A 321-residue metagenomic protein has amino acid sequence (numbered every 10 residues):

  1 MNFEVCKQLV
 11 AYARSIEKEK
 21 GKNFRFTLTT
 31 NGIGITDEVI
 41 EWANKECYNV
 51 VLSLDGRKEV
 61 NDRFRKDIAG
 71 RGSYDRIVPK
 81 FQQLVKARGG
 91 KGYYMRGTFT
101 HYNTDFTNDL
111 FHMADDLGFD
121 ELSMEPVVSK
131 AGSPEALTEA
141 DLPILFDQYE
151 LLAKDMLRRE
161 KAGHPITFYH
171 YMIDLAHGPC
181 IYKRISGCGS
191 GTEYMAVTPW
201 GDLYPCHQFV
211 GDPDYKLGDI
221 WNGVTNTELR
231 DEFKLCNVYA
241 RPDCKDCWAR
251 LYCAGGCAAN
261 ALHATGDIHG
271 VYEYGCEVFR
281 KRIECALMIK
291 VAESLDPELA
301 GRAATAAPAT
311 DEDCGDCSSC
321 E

Functional and structural regions predicted by a protein language model:
M1-N2, T30, G34-T36, V60 (+7 more regions): Flexible loop/turn segments at secondary-structure boundaries
N2-V127: Radical SAM/AdoMet-radical enzyme domain recognition
E59-F64, E121-P143, P165-P179, Q208-D214: Flexible glycine/acidic-rich beta-alpha junction loops that bind and position SAM and/or redox cofactors in anaerobic
I144-H177, H207-A254: C-terminal accessory region of radical SAM enzymes
P179-I185: Short, flexible cytosolic linker that couples an ABC transmembrane/permease module to its adjacent nucleotide-binding
C188-G191: Short, small/polar residue-rich loop motifs at catalytic or cofactor-binding pockets
W200-D202, Y239-E321: Radical SAM enzyme core and accessory elements
